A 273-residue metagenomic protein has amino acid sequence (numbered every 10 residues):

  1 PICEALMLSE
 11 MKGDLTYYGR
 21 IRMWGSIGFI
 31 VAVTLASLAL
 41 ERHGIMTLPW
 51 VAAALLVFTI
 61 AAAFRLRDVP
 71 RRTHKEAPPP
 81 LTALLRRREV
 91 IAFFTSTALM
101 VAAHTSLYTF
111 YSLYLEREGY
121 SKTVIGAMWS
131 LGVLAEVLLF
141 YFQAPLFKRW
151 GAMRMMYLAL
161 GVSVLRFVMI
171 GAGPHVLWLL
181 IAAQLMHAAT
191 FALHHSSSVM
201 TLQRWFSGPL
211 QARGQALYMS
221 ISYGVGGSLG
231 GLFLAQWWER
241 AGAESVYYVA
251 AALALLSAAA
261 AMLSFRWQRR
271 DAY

Functional and structural regions predicted by a protein language model:
P1-W24: Cytoplasmic helix-loop-helix junction between adjacent transmembrane helices in 12-TM secondary transporters
L40-E41, L138-A152, W238-E239: Helix-to-loop junctions at the C-terminal end of transmembrane segments in multipass secondary transporters
T47-F64, S245-S264: Symmetry-related core transmembrane helices of the 12-TM Major Facilitator Superfamily/SLC fold
A53, R154-M169: Structural signature of the two symmetry-related core transmembrane helices
R65-L99: Juxtamembrane intracellular "pre-TM" segments in multi-pass secondary transporters
E89-M128, H195: Helix-loop boundary and gating motifs at the non-cytosolic
G171-A183: Helix-loop junctions at membrane interfaces in 12-TM secondary transporters
A212-R240: A late C-terminal transmembrane helix in Major Facilitator Superfamily
